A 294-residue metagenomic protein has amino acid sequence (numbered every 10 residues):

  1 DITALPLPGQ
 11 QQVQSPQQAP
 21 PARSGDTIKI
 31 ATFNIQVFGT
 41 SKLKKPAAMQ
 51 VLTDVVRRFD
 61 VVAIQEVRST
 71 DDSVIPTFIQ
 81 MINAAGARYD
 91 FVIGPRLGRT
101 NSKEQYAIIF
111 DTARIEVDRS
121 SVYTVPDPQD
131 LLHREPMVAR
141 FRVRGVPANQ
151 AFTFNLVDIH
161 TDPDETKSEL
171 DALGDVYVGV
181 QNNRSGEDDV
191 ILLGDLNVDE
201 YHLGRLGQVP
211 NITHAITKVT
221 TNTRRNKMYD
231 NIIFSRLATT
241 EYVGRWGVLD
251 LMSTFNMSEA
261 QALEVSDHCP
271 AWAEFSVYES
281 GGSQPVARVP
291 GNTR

Functional and structural regions predicted by a protein language model:
D1-R294: Divalent cation-coordinating acidic motifs and surrounding scaffolds that mediate Ca2+/Mg2+/Mn2+/Zn2+-dependent binding
